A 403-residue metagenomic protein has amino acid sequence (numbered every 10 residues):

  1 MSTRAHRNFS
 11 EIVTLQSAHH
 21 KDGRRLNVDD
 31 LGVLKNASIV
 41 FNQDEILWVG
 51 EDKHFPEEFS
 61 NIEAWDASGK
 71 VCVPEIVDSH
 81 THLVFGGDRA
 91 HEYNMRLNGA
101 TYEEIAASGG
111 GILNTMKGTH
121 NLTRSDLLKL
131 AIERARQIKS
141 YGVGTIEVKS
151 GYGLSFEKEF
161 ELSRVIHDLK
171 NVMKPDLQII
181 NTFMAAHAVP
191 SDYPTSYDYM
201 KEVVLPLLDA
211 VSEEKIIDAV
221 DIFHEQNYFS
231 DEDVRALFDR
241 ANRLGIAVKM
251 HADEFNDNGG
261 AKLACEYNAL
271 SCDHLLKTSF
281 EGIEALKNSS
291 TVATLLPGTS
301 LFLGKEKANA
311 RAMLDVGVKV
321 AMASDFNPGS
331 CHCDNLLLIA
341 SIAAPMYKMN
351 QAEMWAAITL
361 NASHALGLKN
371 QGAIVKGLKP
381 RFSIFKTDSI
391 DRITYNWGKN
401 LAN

Functional and structural regions predicted by a protein language model:
M1-E57: N-terminal metal-binding scaffold of metallo-dependent hydrolase/deaminase domains
A5, N61-D66, N181: Conserved beta-strand scaffold positions in the cores of enzyme catalytic domains, especially in NTP/NDP-utilizing
F9, I39, D44, G69 (+12 more regions): Divalent metal-coordination and catalytic microenvironments
G23-V28, I358-L360, K379-N403: C-terminal cap of metal-dependent C-N hydrolases
I62-L130: Metal-associated gating/positioning segment near the N- to mid-region
T115-A131, R136, G144-N258: Metal-coordinating catalytic core of metallo-dependent amide/deamination hydrolases
A247, N256-A373, F385-T387: Active-site-adjacent C-terminal substructures of enzyme catalytic domains
